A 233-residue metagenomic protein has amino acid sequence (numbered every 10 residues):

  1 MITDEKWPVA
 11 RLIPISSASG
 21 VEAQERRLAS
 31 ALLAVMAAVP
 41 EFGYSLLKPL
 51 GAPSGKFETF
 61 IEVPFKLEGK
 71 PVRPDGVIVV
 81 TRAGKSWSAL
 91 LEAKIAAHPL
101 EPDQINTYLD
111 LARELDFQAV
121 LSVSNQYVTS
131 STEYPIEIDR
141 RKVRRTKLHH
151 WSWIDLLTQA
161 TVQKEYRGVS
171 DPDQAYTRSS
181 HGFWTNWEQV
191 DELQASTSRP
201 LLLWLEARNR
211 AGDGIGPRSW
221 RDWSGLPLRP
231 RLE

Functional and structural regions predicted by a protein language model:
M1-E233: Charged, terminal alpha-helix-loop-beta segments that serve as non-catalytic nucleic-acid engagement and/or assembly
